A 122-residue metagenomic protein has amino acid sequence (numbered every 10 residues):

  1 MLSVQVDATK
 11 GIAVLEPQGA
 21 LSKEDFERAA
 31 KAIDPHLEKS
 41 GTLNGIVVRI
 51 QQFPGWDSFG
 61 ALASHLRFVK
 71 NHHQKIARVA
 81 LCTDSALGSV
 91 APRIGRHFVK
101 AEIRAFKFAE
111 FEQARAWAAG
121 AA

Functional and structural regions predicted by a protein language model:
M1-A122: Amphipathic, Lys/Arg-enriched alpha-helical "gate/interface" segment within cytosolic domains that mediates
